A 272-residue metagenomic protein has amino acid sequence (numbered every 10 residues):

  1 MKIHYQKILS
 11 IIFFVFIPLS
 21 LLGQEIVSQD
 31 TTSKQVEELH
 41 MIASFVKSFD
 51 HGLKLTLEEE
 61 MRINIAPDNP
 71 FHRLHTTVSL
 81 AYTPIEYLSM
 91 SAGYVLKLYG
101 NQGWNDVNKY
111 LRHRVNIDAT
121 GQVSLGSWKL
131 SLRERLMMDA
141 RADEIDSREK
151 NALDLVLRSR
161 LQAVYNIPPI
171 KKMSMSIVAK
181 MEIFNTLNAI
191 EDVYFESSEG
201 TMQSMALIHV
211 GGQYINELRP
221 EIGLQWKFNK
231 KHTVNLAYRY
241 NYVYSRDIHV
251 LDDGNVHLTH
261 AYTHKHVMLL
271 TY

Functional and structural regions predicted by a protein language model:
M1-Q29: Bacterial Sec-dependent N-terminal signal peptides
E25-G93: Start-of-domain marker
T32-E37, D68-H72, D106-R112, R148-L155 (+2 more regions): Replace "Gram-negative outer membrane beta-barrel proteins" with "bacterial and organellar outer membrane beta-barrel
K47, E59-I65, Y94-G100, V123-L125 (+3 more regions): Transmembrane beta-strands of outer-membrane beta-barrel pores
K47, Y82, G121-V123, Y165-I167 (+1 more regions): Residue-level signature of outer-membrane beta-barrel architecture
F49-L57, Y87-A92, G126-L130, I170-M175 (+1 more regions): Repeated loop/turn-to-beta-strand initiation elements of outer-membrane beta-barrel proteins
A119, Y262-Y272: Outer-membrane beta-barrel "beta-signal"
R135-L251: Outer-membrane beta-barrel transmembrane domain signature
